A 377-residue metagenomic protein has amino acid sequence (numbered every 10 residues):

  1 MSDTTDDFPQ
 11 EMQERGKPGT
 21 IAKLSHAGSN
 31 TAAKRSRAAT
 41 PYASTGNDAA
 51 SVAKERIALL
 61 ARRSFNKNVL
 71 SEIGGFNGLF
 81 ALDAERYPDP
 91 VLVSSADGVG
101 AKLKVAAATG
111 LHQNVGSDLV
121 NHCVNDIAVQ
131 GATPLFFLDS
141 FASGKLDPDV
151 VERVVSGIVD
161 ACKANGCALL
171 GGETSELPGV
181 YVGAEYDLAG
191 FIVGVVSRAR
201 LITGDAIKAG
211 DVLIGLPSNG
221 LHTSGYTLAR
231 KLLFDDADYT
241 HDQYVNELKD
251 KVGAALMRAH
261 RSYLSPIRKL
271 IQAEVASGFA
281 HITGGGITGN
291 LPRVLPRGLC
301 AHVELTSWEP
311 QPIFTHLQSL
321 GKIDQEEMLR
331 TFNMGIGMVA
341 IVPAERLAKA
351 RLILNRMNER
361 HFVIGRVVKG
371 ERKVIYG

Functional and structural regions predicted by a protein language model:
S2-D7, A22, H26, A33-T45 (+5 more regions): Glycine-/charge-enriched secondary-structure boundary and capping motifs
D6-F8, K34-S71: N-terminal amphipathic/basic leader segments beginning at the initiator methionine
G16-G19, G28: Residue-identity detector for glycine
K54, E152-V155, Y226: Hydrophobic face of alpha-helices
L59, F65-N219: Glycine-rich phosphate/pyrophosphate-binding loop regions near the starts of catalytic domains
E85, G98-G100, V193-S197, N219-L221 (+4 more regions): Short, glycine-/Ser/Thr-/acidic-enriched flexible segments
A209-D250, A254: Acidic, glycine-rich loop-and-beta core segments that form the ion-binding/anion-interacting portion of active sites
